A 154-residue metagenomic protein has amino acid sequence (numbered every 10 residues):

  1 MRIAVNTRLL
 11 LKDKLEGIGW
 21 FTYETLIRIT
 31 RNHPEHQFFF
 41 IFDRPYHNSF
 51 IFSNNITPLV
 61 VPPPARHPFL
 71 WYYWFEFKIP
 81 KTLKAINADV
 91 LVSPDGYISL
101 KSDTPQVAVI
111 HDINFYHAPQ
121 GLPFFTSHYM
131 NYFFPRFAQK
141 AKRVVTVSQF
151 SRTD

Functional and structural regions predicted by a protein language model:
M1-D154: Carbohydrate transferase catalytic cores enriched for Leloir-type hexosyltransferases
